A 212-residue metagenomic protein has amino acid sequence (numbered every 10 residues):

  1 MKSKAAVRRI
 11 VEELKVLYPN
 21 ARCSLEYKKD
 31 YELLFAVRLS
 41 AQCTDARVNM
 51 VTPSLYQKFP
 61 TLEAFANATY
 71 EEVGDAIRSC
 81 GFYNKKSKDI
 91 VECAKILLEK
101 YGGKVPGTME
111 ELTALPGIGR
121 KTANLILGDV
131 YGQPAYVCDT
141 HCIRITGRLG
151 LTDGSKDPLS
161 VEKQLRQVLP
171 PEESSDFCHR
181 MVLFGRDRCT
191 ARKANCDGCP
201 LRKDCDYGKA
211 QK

Functional and structural regions predicted by a protein language model:
K2-K212: Catalytic cores of DNA base-excision repair glycosylases
